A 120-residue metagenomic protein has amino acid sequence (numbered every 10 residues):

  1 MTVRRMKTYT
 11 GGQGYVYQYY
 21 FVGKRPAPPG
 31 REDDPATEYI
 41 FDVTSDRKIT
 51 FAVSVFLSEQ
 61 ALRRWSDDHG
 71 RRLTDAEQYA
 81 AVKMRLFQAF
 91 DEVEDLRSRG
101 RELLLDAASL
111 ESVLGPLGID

Functional and structural regions predicted by a protein language model:
M1-D120: Extended, alpha-helix-rich binding/interface surfaces that flank or overlap catalytic cores and mediate recognition
